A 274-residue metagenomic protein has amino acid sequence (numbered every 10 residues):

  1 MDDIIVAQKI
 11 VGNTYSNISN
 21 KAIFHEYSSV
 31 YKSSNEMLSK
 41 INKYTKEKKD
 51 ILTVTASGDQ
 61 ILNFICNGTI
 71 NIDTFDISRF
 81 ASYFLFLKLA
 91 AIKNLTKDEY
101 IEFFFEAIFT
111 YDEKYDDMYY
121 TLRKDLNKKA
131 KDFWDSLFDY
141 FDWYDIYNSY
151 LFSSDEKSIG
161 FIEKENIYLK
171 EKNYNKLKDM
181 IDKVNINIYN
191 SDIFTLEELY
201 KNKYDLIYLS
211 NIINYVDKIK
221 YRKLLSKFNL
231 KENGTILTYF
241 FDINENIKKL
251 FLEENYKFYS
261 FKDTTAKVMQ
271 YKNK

Functional and structural regions predicted by a protein language model:
M1-E47: S-adenosyl-L-methionine
D2-G12, F80-K183: Class I S-adenosyl-L-methionine-dependent methyltransferase module
I41-N42, D242-K274: C-terminal region signature
K48, L196-Y208: A short acidic, Gly/Pro-enriched loop at the edge of an enzyme's catalytic core that lines a small-molecule cofactor
K48-S57, I72-F75: Conserved class I S-adenosyl-L-methionine
Y204-I219: A short SAM/SAH-binding and catalytic strip from SAM-dependent methyltransferases
Y208, E232-N244: Conserved beta-strand signature within the Rossmann-like core of class I S-adenosyl-L-methionine
K220-T235: A short glycine-rich, Lys/Arg-flanked "PGG" loop and its adjoining helix->strand segment in the class I
